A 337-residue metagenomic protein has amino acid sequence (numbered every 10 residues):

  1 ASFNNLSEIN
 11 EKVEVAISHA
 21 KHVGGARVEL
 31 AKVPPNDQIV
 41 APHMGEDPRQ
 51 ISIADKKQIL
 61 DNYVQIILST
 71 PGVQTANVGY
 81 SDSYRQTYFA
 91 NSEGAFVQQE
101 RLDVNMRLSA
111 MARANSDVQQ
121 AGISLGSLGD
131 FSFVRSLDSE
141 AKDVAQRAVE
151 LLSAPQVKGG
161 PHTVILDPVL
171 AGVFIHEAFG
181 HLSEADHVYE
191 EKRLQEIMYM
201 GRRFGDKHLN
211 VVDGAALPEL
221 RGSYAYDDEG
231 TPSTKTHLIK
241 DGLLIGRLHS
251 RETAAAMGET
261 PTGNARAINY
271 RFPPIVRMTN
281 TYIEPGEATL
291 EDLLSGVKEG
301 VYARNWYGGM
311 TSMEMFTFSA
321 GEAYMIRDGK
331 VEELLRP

Functional and structural regions predicted by a protein language model:
A1-T234, K240-L243, T279, D328-K330: Active-site bordering "gate/hinge" segments that shape substrate access to catalytic or cofactor-binding pockets
Y189, Q195-P337: Dual-mode signal for accessory low-complexity, basic/Gly-rich regions
